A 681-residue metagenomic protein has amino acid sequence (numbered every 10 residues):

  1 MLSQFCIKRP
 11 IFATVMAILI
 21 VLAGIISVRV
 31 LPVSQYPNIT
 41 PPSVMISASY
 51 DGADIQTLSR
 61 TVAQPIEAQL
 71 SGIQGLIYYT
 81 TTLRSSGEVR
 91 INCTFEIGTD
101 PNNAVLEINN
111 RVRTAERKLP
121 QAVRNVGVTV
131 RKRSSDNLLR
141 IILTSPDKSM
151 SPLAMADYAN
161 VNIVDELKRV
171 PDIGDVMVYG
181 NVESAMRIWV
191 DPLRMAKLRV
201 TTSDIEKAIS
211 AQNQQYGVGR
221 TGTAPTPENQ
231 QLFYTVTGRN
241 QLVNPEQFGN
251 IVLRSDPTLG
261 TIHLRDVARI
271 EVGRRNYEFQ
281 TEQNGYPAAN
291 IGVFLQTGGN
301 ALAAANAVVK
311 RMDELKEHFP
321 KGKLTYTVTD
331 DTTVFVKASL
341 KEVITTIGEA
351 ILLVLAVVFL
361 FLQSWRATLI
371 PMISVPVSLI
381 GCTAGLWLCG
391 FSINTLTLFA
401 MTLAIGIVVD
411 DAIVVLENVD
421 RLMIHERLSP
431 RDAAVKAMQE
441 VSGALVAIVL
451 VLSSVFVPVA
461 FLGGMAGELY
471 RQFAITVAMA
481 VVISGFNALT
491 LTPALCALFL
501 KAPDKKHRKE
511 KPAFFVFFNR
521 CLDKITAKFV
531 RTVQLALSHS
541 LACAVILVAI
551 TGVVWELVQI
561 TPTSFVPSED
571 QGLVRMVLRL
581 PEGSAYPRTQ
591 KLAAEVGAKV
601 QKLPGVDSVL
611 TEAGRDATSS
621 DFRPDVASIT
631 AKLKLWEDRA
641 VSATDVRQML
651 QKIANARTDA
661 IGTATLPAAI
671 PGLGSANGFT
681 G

Functional and structural regions predicted by a protein language model:
M1-I351, I393, E468, I670-P671 (+2 more regions): Membrane-proximal extracytoplasmic
M1-V30, V441, P512-V566: Signature of alpha-helical transmembrane segments and their immediate interfacial
F12-A13, A17, T345-V354, V358 (+9 more regions): Hydrophobic alpha-helical transmembrane segments in multi-pass membrane proteins
A23-V30, Q35, L352-F361, W365-R421 (+2 more regions): Hydrophobic transmembrane alpha-helices and their membrane-interface caps in long multi-pass transport proteins
L324-T325, I424-R427, R431, H507-A527: Short, membrane-interfacial amphipathic segments enriched in basic
T329, V336, L340, L416 (+2 more regions): Helix-loop junctions and hydrophobic alpha-helical segments within the transmembrane domains of large membrane
A356-F361, G381-L396, V446-A497: Hydrophobic, glycine/alanine-rich multi-pass transmembrane helices and their short helix-loop junctions in large
K528, A542, L547-M649, A676: Juxtamembrane segments of multi-pass membrane proteins
